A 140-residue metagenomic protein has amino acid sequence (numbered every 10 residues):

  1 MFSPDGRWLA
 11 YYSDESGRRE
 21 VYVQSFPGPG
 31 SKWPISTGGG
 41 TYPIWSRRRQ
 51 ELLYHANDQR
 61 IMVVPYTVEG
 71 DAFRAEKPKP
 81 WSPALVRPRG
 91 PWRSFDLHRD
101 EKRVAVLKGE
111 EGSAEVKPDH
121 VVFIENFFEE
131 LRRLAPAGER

Functional and structural regions predicted by a protein language model:
F2-R7, Y12-Y22, G28, A56-M62 (+1 more regions): A flexible loop/linker signature enriched in serine peptidases of the S9 family
G6-A10, L52-L53, E101-V104: Hydrophobic beta-strand positions that form the internal "hydrophobic ladder" of WD40/Gbeta-like beta-propeller blades
Q24-T41, Y66-R89, N126-R140: Multi-bladed beta-propeller domains
S46-P65: A glycine-rich beta-turn/hairpin centered on an aromatic-Pro dipeptide
S94-E139: Blade-level signature of beta-propeller repeat domains, shared across WD40, Kelch, NHL, RCC1 and BNR/Asp-box propellers
